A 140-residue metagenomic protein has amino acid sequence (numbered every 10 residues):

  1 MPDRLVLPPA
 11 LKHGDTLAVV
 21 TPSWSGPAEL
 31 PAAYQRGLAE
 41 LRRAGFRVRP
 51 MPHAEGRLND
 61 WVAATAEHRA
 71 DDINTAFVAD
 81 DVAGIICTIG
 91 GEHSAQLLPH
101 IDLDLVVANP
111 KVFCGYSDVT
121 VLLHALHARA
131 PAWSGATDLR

Functional and structural regions predicted by a protein language model:
M1-D81: ATP/NTP phosphate-donor binding region
R47, V62-R140: Active-site histidine-anchored catalytic micro-motif
